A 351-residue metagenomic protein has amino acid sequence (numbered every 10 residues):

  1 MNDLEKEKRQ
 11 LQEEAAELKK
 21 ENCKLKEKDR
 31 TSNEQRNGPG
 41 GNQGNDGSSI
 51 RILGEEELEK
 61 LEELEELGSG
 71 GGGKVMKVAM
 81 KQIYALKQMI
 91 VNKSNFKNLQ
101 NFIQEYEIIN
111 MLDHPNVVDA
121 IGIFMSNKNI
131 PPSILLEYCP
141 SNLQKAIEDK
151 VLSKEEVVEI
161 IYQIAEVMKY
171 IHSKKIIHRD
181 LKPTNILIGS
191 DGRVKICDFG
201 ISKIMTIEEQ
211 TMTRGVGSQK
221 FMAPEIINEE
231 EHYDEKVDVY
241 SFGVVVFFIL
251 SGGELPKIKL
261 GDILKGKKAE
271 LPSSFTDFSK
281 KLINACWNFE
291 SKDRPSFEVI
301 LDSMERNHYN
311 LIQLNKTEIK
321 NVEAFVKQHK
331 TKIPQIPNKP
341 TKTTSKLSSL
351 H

Functional and structural regions predicted by a protein language model:
D119-P132: Short beta-strand micro-motifs within the conserved protein kinase catalytic domain, predominantly in the N-lobe
N129-N142: Conserved short submotifs of the Hanks-type protein kinase catalytic core that shape the nucleotide-binding pocket
I160-I161: Activation segment signature within eukaryotic-like protein kinase domains
H172-I188: Catalytic-loop of the protein kinase fold
M212-E225: Conserved activation segment of eukaryotic-like protein kinases, specifically the C-terminal portion of the activation
D238: Conserved catalytic-loop aspartate of Hanks-type protein kinases
